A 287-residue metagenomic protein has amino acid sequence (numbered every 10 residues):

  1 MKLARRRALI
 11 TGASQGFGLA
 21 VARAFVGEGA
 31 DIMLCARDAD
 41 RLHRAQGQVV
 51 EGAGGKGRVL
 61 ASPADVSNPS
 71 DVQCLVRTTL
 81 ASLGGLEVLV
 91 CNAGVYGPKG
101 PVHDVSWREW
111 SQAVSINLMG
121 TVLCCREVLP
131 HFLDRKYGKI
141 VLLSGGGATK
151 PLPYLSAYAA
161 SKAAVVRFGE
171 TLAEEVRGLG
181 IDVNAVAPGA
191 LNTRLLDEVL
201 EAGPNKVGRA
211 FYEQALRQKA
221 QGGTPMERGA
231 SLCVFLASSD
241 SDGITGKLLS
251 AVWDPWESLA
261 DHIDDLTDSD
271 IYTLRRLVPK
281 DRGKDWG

Functional and structural regions predicted by a protein language model:
R7, S14-G16: Conserved glycine-rich cofactor-binding loop
E28-A45: Conserved glycine-rich Rossmann-like NAD(P)H-binding loop of the short-chain dehydrogenase/reductase
A39-D40, P63-L75, W107: The beta1-alpha1 cofactor-binding region of Rossmann-like NAD(H)/NADP(H)-dependent oxidoreductases
Q73, Y96-S111, D134, Y154-A157: Conserved mid-core segment of classical short-chain dehydrogenase/reductases
H103-V122, Y137, V141, V165: Catalytic Tyr-X3-Lys loop
C125, S161: Active-site helix of classical SDR
P130, E174-E175: Alpha-helical segment proximal to the catalytic Tyr-Lys
A185, K206-G287: C-terminal helical subdomain
